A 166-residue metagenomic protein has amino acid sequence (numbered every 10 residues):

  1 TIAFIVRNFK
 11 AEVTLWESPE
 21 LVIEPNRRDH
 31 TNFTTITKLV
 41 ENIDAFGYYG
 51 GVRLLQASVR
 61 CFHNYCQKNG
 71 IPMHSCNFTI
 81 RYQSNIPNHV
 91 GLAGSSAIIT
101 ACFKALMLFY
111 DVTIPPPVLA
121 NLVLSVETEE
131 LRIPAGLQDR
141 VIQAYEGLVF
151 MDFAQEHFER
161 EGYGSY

Functional and structural regions predicted by a protein language model:
T1-N42, L108-Y166: ATP-dependent small-molecule kinase catalytic core of the GHMP/sugar-kinase superfamily and closely related
V40-Y49, Q83-A93, E127-I133: A short glycine/serine-rich beta->alpha loop
F46-H89: Helix-rich "cap/lid" substructures immediately adjacent to catalytic or cofactor-binding pockets
Y48-R53, L92-A97, P117: Short, conserved micro-motifs enriched in small and acidic residues
V52-L55, S96-T100, A135, A144: Short alpha-helical patches at coil-to-helix transitions and adjacent helical residues in well-structured domains
A57, C61, A101, A105 (+2 more regions): Alpha-helical scaffold segments in soluble metabolic enzymes
N77, H89-G94, G136, E146-G147: Glycine-centered flexibility sites
L92-T113: DPxDG-like acidic metal-binding loop motif
